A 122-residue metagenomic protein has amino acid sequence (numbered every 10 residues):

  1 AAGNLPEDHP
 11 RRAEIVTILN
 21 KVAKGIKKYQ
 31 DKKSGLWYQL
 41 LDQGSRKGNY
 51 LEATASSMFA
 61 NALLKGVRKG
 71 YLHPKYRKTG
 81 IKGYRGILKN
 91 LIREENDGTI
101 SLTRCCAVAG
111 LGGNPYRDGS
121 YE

Functional and structural regions predicted by a protein language model:
A1, E7, R11-I15, Q30 (+3 more regions): Solvent-exposed loop and edge beta-strand segments that line ligand/cofactor-binding and catalytic clefts
A2-N20, K27, G66-K82: Structural helix-adjacent loops and short alpha-helical linkers that scaffold large soluble proteins
T17, K24, K28-D42, L88-T99: Catalytic cores of carbohydrate-active enzymes
G48-A55, A60-E122: CBM-like carbohydrate-recognition segments
